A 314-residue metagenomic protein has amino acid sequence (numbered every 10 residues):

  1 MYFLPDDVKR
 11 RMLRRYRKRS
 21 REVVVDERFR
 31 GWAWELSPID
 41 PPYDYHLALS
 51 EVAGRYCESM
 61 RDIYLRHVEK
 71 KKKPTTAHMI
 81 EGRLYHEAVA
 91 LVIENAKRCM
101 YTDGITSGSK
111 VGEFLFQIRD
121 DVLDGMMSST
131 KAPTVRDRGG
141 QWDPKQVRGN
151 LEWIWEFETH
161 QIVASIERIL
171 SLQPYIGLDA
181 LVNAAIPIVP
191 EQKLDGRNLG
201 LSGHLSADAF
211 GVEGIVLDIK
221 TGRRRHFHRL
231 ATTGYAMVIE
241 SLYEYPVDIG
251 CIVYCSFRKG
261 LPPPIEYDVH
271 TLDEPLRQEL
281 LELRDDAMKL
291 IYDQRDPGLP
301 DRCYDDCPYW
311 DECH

Functional and structural regions predicted by a protein language model:
M1-D6, R10-M12, N183-G203, R224-H226 (+1 more regions): Metal-dependent nuclease catalytic regions and adjoining charged, substrate-binding loops involved in nucleic-acid end
M1-S206: Metal-dependent nuclease catalytic cores that hydrolyze phosphodiester bonds in DNA/RNA, characterized by
K73-A77, K220-F227, D268: Conserved aromatic-histidine-acidic binding/catalytic patches
E81, F227-A231: Short amphipathic alpha-helical segments
L84-A88, G234, E279-E282, D286: Long, highly charged amphipathic alpha-helices
V89-A96, I239-Y243, A287: Hydrophobic, Leu/Ile/Phe/Ala-enriched alpha-helical segments that form helix-helix packing faces
S206-R223, A231: Active-site ExK catalytic segment of metal-dependent nucleases
L230-S241: An active-site-proximal "capping" alpha-helix that borders the catalytic cofactor pocket
